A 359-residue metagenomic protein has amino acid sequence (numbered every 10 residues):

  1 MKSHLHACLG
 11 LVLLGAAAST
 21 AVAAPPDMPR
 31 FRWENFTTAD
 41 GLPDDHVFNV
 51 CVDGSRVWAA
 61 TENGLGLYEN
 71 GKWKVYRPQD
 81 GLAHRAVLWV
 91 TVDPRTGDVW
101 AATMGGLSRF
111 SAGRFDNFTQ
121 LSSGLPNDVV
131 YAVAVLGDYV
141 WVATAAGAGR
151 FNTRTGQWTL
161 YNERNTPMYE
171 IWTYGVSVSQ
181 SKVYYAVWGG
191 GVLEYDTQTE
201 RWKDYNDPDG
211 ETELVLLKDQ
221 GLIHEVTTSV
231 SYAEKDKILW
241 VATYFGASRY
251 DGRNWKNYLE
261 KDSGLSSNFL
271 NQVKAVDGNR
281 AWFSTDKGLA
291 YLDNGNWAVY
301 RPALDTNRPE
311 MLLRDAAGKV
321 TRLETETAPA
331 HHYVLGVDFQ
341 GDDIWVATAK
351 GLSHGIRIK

Functional and structural regions predicted by a protein language model:
M1-L9: Bacterial N-terminal signal peptides that target proteins for export
C8, V12-G15, A21-K359: Carboxylate-rich, polar loop motifs that coordinate divalent cations or form catalytic acidic clusters
